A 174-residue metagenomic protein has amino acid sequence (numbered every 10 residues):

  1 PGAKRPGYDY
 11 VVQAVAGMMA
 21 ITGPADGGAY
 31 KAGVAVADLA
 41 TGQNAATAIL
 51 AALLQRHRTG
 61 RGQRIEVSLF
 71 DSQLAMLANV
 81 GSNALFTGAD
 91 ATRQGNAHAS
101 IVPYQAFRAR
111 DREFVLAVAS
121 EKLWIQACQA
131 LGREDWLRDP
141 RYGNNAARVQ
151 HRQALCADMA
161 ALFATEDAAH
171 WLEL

Functional and structural regions predicted by a protein language model:
P1-A119: Active-site-adjacent "lid/gating" segments in soluble enzymes
V102-L174: Aromatic-enriched alpha-helical interface/lid elements that frame and gate functional surfaces
